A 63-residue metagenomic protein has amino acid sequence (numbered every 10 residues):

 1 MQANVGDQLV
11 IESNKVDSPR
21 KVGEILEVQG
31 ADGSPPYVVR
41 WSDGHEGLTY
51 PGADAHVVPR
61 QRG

Functional and structural regions predicted by a protein language model:
R20-Q29: Short beta-strand-centered aromatic/proline hotspots
K21, S34-V38: Short aromatic-glycine-enriched beta-strand elements
A31-G33, G44-H45: Short, charged/polar surface micro-motifs in flexible loops or helix N-caps
R40-G63: Intrinsically disordered, low-complexity, charged/polar segments
